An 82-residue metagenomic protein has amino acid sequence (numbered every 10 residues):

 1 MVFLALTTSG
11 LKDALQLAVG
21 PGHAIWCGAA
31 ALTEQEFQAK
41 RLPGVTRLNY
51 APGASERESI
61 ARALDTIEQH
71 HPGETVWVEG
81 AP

Functional and structural regions predicted by a protein language model:
M1-K12: Short, glycine-rich nucleotide/cofactor-binding loops
M1-V2, G22-I25: Short active-site oxyanion
D13-L17, Q35-E36: Short, T/G/N/S-enriched strand-turn elements that build extracellular solenoid repeat scaffolds
L17-H23, K40-P43: Short, solvent-exposed amphipathic alpha-helical segments in soluble enzyme and RNA/protein-processing domains
A24-L32, T46-L48: Short internal beta-strands
E34-L42, S59-T66: Short, aromatic/basic amphipathic alpha-helical patches
V45-P52, A63: Core subunits and conserved enzymes of cellular information-processing and envelope-translocation systems across
E56-P82: C-terminal structural segments of small proteins and small subunits
